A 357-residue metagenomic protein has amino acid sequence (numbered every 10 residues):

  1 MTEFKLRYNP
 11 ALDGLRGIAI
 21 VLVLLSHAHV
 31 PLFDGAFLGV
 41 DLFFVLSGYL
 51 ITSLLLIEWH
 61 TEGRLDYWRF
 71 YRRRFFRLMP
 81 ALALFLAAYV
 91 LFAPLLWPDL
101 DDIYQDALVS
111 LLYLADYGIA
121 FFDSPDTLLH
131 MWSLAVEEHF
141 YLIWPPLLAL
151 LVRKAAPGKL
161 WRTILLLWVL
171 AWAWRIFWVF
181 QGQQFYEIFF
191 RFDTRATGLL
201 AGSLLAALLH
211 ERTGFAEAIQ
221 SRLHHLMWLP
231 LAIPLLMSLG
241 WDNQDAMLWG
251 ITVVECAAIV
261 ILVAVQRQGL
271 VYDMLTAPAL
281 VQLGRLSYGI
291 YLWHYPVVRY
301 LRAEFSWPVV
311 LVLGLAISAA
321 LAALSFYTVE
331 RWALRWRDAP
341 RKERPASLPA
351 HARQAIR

Functional and structural regions predicted by a protein language model:
L6-P10, P31-V40, P98-V109, S124-V136 (+4 more regions): Interfacial loop-to-helix transition and helix-capping segments at the boundaries of transmembrane helices
R7-I57, F76-A81, L112-A115, L134-V136 (+3 more regions): Functionally critical transmembrane alpha-helices in membrane proteins and complexes, commonly lining
L15-S26, L46-S47, K159-V179, H224-L236 (+1 more regions): Small-polar-interrupted transmembrane alpha-helices in polytopic inner-membrane proteins
L22-L25, I51-S53, A83-L91, F140-K154 (+2 more regions): Membrane-interfacial alpha-helical segments at the cytosolic side of multi-pass membrane proteins
G39-L56, R74-F76, L134-A149, T163-A216 (+2 more regions): Specific transmembrane alpha-helix
I57-F92, I103, V109, A135-L142 (+10 more regions): Transmembrane alpha-helical segments and their boundary/interface "anchor" motifs in multi-pass integral membrane
L199, S203-L204, H224-W332: Alpha-helical transmembrane segments of multi-pass integral membrane proteins
A277-A279, W332-R357: Membrane-proximal cytoplasmic C-terminal regulatory module of class A 7TM GPCRs
